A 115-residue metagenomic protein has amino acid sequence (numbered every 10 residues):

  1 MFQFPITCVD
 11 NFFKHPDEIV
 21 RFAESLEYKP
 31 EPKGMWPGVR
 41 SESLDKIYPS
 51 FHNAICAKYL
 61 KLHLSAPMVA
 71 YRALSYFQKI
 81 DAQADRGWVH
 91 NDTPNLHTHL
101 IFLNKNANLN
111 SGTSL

Functional and structural regions predicted by a protein language model:
M1-L115: Fe(II)/2-oxoglutarate oxygenase catalytic core
